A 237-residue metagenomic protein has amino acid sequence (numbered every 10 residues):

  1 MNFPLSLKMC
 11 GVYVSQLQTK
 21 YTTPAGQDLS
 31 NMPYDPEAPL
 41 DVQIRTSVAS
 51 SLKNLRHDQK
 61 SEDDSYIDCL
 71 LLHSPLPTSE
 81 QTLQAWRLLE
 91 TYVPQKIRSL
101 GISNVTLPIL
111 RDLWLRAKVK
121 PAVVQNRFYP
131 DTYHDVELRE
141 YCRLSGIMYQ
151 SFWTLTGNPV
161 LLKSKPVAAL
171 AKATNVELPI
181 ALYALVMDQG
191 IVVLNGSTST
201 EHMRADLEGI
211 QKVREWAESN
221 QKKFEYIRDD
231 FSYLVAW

Functional and structural regions predicted by a protein language model:
M1-Y21, A236: N-terminal binding-site loop/beta-alpha segment at the start of enzyme catalytic domains that lines or forms
G11-S15, T23-Q27, D131-Y133, G157-V160: A short acidic, often aromatic-flanked loop/helix-cap motif at beta-alpha or helix-coil junctions that lines enzyme
G26-H57, S79-L83: Glycine/small-residue-rich loop that forms an oxyanion/phosphate-binding "nest" at active or ligand-binding sites
A49-L52, R56, D64-D68, S74-W237: Beta/alpha (TIM)-barrel catalytic core signal, keyed to glycine-rich beta->alpha loops juxtaposed to Asp/Glu that bind
S61: Surface-exposed acidic, glycine-flexible loop patches that form ligand/cofactor-binding and adhesion interfaces
